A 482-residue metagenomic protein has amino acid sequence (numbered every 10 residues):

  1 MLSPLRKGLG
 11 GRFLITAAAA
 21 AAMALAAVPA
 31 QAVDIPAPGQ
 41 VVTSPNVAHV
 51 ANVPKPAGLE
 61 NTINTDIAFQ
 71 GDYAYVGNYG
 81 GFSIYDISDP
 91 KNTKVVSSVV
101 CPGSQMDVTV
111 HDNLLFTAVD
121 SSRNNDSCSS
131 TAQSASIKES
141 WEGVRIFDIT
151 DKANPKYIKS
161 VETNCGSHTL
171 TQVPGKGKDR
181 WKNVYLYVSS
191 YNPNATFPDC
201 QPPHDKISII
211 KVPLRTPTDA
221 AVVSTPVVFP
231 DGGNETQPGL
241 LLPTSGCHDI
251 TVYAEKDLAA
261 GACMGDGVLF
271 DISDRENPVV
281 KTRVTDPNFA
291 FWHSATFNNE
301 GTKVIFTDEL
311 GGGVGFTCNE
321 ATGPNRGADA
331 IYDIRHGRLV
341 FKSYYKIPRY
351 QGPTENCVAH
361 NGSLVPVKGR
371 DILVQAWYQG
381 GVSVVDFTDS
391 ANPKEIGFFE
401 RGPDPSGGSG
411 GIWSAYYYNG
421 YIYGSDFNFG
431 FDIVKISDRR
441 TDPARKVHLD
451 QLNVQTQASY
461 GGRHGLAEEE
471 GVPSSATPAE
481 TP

Functional and structural regions predicted by a protein language model:
M1-G10: N-terminal secretory signal peptides that target proteins for export/translocation
G11, A19-A20, V47: Intrinsically disordered and other compositionally biased segments
I15-A26: Bacterial N-terminal signal peptides
L25, P29-P482: Feature marking well-ordered beta-strand scaffolds used for ligand recognition
